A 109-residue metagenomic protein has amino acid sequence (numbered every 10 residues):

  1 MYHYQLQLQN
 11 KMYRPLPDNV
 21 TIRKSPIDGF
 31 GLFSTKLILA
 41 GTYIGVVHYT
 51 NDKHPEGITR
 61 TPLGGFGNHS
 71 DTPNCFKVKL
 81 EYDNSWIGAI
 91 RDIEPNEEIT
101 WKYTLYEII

Functional and structural regions predicted by a protein language model:
M1-I109: Conserved catalytic SET/PR domain of SAM-dependent protein methyltransferases, capturing the structural core that binds
